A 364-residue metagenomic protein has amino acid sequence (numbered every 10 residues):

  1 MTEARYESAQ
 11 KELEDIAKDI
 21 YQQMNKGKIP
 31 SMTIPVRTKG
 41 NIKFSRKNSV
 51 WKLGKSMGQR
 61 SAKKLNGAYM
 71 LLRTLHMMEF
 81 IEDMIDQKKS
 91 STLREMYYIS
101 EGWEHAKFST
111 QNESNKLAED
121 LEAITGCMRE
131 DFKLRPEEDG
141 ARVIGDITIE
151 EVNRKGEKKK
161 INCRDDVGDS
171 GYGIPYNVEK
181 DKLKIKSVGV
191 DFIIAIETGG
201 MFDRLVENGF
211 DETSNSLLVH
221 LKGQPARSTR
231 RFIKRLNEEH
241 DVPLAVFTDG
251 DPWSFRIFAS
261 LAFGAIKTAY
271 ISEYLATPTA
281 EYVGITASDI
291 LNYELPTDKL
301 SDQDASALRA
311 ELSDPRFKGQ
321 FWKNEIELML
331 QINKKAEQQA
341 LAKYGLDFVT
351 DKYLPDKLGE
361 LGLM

Functional and structural regions predicted by a protein language model:
M1-P243, P252-M364: Nucleic-acid enzyme cleavage-core boundary/entry regions
